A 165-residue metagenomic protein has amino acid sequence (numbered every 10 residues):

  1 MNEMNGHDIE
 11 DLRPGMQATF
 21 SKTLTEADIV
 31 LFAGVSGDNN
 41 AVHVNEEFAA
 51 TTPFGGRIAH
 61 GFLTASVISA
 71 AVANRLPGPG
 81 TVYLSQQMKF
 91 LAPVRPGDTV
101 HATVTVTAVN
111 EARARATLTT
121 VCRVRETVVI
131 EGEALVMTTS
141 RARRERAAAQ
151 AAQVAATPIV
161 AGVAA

Functional and structural regions predicted by a protein language model:
M1-A59, A165: Catalytic strand-loop segment that frames the active site of acyl-thioester-processing enzymes
N5-P14, V94-A165: HotDog/MaoC-like acyl-thioester-processing domains
P14-M16, F20, D28, D38-N40 (+4 more regions): A generic structural signal for short beta-strands and their flanking turns/coil linkers
T19-T23, K89, L135-M137: Generic structural detector for well-ordered beta-strands
A50-A59, L63-V106: Hydrophobic beta-strand-centered segment that forms part of the acyl-chain substrate-binding groove
